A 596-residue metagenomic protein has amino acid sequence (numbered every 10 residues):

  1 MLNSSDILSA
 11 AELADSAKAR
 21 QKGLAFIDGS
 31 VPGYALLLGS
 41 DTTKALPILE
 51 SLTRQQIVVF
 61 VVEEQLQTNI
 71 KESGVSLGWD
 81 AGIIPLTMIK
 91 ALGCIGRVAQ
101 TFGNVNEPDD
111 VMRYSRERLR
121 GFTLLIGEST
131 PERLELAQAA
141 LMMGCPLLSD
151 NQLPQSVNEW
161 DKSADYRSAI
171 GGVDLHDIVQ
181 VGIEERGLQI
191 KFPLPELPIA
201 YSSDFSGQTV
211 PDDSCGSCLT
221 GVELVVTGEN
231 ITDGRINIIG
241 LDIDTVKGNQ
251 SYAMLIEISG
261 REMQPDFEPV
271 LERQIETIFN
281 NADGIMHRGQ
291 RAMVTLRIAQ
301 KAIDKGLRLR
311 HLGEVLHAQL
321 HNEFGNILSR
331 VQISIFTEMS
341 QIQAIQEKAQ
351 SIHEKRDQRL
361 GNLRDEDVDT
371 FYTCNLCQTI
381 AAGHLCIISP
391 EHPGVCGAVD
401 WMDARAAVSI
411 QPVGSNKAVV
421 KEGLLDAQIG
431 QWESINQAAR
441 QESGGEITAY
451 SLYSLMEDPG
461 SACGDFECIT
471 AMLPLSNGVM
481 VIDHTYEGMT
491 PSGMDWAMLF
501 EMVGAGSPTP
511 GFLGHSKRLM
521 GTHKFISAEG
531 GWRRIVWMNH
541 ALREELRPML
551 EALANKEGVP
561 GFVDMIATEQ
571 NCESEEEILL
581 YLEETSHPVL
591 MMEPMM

Functional and structural regions predicted by a protein language model:
M1, K22-A35, R54-Q55, L119-G121: A short, charged/proline- and glycine-enriched loop that marks the coil->beta-strand transition at the N-terminal
M1-G29, V105-N106: Short N-terminal or domain-adjacent regulatory/targeting segments
N3-A17, N151-M596: Cysteine-centered metal-binding/redox modules
P32-G33, R113-I126, L148: Extended, intrinsically disordered, low-complexity regulatory segments of metazoan chromatin-modifying
G33-A45: Short, glycine-rich nucleotide/cofactor-binding loops
T42-V61, L136-A140: Histidine-anchored nucleotide/phosphate-binding helix
I57-N69, W79-L86, L148-N151: Short internal beta-strands
N69-N104: Long, charge-dense
